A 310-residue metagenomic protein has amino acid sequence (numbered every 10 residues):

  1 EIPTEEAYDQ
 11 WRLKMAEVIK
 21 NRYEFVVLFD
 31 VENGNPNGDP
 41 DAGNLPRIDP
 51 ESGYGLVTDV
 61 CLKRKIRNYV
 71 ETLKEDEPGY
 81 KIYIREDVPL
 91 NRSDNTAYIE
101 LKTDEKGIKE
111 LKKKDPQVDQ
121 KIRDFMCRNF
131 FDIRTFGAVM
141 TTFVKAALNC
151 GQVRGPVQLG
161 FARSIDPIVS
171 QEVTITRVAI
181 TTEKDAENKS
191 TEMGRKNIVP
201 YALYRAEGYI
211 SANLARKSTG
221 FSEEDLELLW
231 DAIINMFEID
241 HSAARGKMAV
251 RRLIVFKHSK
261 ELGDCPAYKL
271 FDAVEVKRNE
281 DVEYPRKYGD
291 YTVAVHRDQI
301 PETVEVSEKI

Functional and structural regions predicted by a protein language model:
I2-I310: RNA-binding basic/glycine-rich loop and surface signature characteristic of RAMP-family CRISPR effectors
